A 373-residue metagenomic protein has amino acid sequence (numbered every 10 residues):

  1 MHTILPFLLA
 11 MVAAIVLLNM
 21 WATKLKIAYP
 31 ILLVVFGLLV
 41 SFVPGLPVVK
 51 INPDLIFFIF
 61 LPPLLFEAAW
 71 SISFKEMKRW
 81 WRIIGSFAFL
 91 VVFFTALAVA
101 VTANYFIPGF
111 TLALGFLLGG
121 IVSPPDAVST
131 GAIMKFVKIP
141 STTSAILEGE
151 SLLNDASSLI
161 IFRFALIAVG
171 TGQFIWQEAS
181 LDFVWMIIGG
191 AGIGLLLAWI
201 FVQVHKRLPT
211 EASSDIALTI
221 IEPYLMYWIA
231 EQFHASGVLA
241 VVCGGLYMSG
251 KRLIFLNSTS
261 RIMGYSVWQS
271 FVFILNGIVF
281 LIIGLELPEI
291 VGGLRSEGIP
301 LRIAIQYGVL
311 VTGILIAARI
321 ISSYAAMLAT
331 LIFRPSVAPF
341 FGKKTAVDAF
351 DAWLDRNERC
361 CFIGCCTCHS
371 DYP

Functional and structural regions predicted by a protein language model:
M1-P373: Transmembrane helical cores of multi-pass secondary ion antiporters/exchangers
